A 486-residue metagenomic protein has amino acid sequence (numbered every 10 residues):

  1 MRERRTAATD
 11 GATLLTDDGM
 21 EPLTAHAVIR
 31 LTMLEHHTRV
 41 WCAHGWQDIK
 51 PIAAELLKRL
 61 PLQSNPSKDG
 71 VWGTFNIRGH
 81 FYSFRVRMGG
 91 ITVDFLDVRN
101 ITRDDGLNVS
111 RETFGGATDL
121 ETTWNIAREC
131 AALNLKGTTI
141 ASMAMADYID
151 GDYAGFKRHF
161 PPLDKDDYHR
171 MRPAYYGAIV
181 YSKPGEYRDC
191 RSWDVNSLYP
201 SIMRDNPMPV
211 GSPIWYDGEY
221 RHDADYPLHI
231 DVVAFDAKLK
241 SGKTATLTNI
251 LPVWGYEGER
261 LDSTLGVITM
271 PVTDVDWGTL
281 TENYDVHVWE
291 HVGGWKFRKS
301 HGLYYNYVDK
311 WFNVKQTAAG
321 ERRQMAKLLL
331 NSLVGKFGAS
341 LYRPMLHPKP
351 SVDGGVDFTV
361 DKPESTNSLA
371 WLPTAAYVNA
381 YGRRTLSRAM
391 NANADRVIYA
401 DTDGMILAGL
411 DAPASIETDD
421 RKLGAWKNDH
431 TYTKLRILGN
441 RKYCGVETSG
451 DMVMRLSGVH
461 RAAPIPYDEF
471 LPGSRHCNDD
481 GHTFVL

Functional and structural regions predicted by a protein language model:
R2: Conserved glycine-centered beta->alpha loop in an early N-terminal alpha/beta scaffold
T6-T9, L15-L486: Conserved acidic
